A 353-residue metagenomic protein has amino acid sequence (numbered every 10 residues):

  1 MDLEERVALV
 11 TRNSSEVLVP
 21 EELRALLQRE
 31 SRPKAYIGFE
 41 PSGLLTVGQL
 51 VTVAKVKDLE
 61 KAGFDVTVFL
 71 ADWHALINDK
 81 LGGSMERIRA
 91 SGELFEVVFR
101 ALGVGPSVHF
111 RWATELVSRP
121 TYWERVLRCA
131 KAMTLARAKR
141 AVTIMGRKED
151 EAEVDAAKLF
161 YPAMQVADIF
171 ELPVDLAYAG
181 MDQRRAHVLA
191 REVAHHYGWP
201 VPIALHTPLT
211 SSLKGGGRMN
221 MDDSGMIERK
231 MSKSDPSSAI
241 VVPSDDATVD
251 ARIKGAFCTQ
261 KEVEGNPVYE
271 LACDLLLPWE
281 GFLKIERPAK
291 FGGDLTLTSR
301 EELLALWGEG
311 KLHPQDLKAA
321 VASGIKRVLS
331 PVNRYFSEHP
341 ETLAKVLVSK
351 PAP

Functional and structural regions predicted by a protein language model:
D2-E22: Short coil-to-helix leader/linker segments, especially the first N-terminal amphipathic alpha-helix with its helix
E16-D79, L176-A190: N-terminal catalytic cores of NTP/NDP-binding nucleotidyl/phosphoryl-transfer enzymes
E40-S42, W73, A113-E115, L209-S212: Active-site beta-loop-alpha junctions enriched in small/polar residues
T46, F99, E228: Divalent metal-coordination and catalytic microenvironments
A71-G83, T207-S212: Short connector loops at secondary-structure junctions
D79-L81, T121-V126, G216-G217: Short acidic, glycine/serine/threonine-rich loops at helix termini
M85-H206: Divalent-metal (Mg2+/Mn2+/Ca2+)-assisted nucleotide/phosphate chemistry catalytic cores
V166, R185-P353: Conserved nucleotide- and phosphate/pyrophosphate-binding catalytic cores in adenylate/nucleotidyl-handling enzymes
